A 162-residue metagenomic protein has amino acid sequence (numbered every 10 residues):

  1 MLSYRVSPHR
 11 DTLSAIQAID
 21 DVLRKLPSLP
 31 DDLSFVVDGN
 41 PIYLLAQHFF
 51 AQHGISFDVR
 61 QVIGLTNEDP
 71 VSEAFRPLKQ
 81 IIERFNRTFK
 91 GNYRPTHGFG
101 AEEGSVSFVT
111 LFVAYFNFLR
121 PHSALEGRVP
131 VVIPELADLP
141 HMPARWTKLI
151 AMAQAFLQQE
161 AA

Functional and structural regions predicted by a protein language model:
M1-Y4, P95-H97: Short small-residue beta-strand/loop micro-motif enriched in glycine and branched aliphatics
Y4-S28: Active-site beta-loop-alpha junctions of metal-dependent nucleic acid enzymes, especially the RNase H-like/DDE
P27-D31, G54-F57: Short helix-terminating capping/connector loops at secondary-structure junctions
L29-L44, I63-T66, V129-V132: Acidic/histidine-rich, metal-coordinating catalytic segments
S34-D38, Q61, I81, G98-F99 (+2 more regions): A structural signal for short, well-ordered beta-strand segments and their strand-loop junctions that often border
G39-P41, Q47-P77, I81-R84: Conserved beta-strand -> loop -> alpha-helix junction used to position metal-binding or nucleic-acid-contacting
V71, L78-A101, N117-L119, S123: Active-site proximal helix-loop segment of RNase H-like, two-metal nucleases, encompassing DDE(D)
P95-F99, S105-A162: C-terminal domain-tail junction helix/linker
